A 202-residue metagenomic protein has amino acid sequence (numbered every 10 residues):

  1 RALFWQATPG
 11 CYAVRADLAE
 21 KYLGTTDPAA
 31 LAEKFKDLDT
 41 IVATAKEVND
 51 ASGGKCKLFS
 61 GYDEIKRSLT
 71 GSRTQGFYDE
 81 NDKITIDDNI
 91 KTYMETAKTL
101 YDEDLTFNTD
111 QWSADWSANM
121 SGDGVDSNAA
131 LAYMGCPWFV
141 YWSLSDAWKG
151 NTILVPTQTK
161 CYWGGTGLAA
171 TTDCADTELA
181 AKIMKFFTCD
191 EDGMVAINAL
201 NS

Functional and structural regions predicted by a protein language model:
R1, W138, N201-S202: Short, intrinsically disordered, charge-balanced linker/junction segments flanking boundaries in proteins
R1-I65, G76-Q111, T172-E178: Helix-loop-helix "hinge/cap" segment bordering the ligand-binding cleft or interdomain interface
T8-G10, R73, G164-T166: Residues that flank catalytic or metal-binding motifs in active/ligand-binding sites
K21-Y22, S143, A196: Residues that scaffold the ATP/ADP-binding catalytic core of kinase and kinase-like folds
G54, K185-S202: Periplasmic-binding protein-like
S68-T70, Y133: Terminal low-complexity/disordered tails
S72-R73, F187: Generic structural signal for hydrophobic core residues of well-folded globular domains
T92-K185: Extracytoplasmic/periplasmic substrate-binding proteins
